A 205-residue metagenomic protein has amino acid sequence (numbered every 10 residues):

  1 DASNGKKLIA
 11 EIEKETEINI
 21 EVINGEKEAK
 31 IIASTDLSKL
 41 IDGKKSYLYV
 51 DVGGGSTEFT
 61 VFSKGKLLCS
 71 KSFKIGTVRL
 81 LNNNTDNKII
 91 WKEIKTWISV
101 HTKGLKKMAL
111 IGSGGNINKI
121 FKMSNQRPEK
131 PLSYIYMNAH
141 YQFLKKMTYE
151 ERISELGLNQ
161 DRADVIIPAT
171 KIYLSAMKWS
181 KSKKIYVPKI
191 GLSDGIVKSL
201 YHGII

Functional and structural regions predicted by a protein language model:
D1-S46, V61-I205: Helical "lid/coupling" subdomains associated with nucleotide-phosphate turnover
V50-S56, S113-N116: A short acidic Gly-Thr/Ser loop motif
